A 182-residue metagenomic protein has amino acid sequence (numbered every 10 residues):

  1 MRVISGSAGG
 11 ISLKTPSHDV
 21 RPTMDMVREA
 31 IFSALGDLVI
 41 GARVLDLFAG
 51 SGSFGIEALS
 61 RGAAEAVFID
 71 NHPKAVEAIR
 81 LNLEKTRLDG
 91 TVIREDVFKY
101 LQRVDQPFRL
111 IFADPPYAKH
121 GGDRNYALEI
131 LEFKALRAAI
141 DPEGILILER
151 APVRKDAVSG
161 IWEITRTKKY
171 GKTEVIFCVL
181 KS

Functional and structural regions predicted by a protein language model:
M1-S182: Class I S-adenosyl-L-methionine-dependent methyltransferase catalytic core
